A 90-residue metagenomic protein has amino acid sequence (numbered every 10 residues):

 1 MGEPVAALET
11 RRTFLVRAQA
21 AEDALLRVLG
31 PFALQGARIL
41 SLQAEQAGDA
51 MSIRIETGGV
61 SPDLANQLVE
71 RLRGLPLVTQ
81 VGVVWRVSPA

Functional and structural regions predicted by a protein language model:
M1-A90: A conserved regulatory-domain signal marking ACT and ACT-like small-molecule sensing domains and adjacent regulatory
